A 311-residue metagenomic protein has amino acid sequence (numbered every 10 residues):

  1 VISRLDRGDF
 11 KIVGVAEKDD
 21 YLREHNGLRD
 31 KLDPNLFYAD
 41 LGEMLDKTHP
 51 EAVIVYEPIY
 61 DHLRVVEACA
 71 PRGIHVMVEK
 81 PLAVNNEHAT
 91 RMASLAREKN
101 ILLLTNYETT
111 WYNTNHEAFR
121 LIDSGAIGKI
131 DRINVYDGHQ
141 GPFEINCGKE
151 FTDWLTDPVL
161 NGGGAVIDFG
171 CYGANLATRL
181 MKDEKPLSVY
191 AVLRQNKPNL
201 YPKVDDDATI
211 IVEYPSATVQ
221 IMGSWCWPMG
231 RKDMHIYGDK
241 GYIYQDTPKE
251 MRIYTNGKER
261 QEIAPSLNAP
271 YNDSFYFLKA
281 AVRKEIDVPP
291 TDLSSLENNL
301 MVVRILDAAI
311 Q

Functional and structural regions predicted by a protein language model:
V1-L32: N-terminal Rossmann-like dinucleotide-binding module
D9, A52-V55, F277-Q311: C-terminal helix-rich "cap/oligomerization" subdomain common to oxidoreductases
L32-L95: Beta-loop-alpha module in the N-terminal Rossmann-like domain of NAD(P)-dependent dehydrogenases, especially those
V78, L103-T105, Q245: Hydrophobic residues in well-ordered beta-strands that form the structural core
T90-T109, K129-I133: Rossmann-fold dehydrogenase core element
T110-L200: Predominantly a Rossmann-like dinucleotide-binding segment in NAD(P)-dependent oxidoreductases
G173-E250, Y276-V288, A308-A309: Contiguous beta-strand/loop segments that form the cofactor/metal-binding neighborhood of enzyme cores
